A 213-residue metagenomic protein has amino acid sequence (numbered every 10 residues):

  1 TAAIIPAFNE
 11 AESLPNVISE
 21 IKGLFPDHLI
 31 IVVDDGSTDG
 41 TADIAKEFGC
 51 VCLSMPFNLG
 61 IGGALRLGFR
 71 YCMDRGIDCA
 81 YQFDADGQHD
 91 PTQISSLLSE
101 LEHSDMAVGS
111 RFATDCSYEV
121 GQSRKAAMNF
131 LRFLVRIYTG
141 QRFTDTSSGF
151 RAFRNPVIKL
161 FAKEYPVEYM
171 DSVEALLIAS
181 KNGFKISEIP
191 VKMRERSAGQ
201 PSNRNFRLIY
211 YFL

Functional and structural regions predicted by a protein language model:
T1-A2, L29, E174: Cell-envelope/extracellular polymer assembly enzymes that use nucleotide-activated donors
A2-P6, S54: Short hydrophobic beta-strand elements that form part of the catalytic alpha/beta core underpinning NDP-sugar/donor
N9-G23: Short, well-formed alpha-helical segments that are part of the catalytic scaffolds of diverse glycosyltransferases
E10-S13, S37, D90: Donor nucleotide-sugar binding loop of glycosyltransferases
D34-A42, G87: A conserved acidic beta->alpha catalytic loop
V51, M55-F57, I61-D74, C79 (+2 more regions): Acceptor/aglycone-binding surface of glycosyltransferases and processive sugar-polymer synthases
R142, E164-V167, L176-R194: Catalytic donor-sugar/metal-binding loop of nucleotide-sugar-dependent glycosyltransferases
